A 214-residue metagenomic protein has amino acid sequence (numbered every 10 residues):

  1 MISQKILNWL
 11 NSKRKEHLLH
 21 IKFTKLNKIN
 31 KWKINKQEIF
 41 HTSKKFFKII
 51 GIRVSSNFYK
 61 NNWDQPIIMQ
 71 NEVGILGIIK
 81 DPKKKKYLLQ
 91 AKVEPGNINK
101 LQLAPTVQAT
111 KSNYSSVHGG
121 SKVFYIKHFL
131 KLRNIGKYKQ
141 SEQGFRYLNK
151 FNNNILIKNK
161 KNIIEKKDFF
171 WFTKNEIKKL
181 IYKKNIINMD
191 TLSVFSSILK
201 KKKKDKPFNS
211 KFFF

Functional and structural regions predicted by a protein language model:
M1-S55, K183-F214: N-terminal domain-onset segments
H20-G77, L88-Q90, K122-E142: Extended, Lys/Arg-enriched charged tracts that mediate electrostatic binding to polyanionic substrates
N57, K83-K85, I177: Mature, well-folded catalytic/scaffold domains that follow N-terminal targeting or propeptide regions
N57-Y59, P95-L101, I164: Short, surface-exposed beta-strand/loop "edge" segments at domain boundaries and coil↔beta transitions
V73-G77, A104, F151-N154: Extracellular structured ligand-interaction cores
K84-I98: N-terminal strand-loop-strand
P95-G136: Compact, glycine/acidic-enriched structural inserts
I135-F214: Elongated scaffolding segments in large macromolecular assemblies, built predominantly from amphipathic alpha-helices
